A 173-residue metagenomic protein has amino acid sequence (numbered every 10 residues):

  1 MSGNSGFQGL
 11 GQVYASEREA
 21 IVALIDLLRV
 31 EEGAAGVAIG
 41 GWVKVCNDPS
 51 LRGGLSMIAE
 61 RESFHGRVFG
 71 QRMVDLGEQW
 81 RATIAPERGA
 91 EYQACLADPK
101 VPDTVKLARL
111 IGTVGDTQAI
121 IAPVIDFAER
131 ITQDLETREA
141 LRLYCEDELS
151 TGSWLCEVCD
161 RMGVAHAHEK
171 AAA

Functional and structural regions predicted by a protein language model:
M1-E31, S50, A97-D103, I111 (+3 more regions): Terminal targeting/low-complexity segments that flank the catalytic cores of oxidoreductases
S2-G9, Q71-A119, A171-A173: Carboxylate-rich helix-loop segments that flank metal/cofactor sites and access channels in metalloenzymes
I21-W42, A90-D147: Acidic/histidine-rich alpha-helical segments that form the ligand environment of transition-metal centers
I25-L28, A38, V43, I58-R61 (+3 more regions): General detector of folded, globular domains
A34, S50, F64, E136 (+1 more regions): Short alpha-helical
A38-V45, V68, R72, P123-I131 (+2 more regions): Amphipathic, soluble alpha-helical interaction motifs
S50-G89, W154-M162: Conserved alpha-helical segments that form or flank metal/cofactor-binding pockets of metalloenzymes
R142, E146-G163, A167-H168: Short, contiguous alpha-helical
